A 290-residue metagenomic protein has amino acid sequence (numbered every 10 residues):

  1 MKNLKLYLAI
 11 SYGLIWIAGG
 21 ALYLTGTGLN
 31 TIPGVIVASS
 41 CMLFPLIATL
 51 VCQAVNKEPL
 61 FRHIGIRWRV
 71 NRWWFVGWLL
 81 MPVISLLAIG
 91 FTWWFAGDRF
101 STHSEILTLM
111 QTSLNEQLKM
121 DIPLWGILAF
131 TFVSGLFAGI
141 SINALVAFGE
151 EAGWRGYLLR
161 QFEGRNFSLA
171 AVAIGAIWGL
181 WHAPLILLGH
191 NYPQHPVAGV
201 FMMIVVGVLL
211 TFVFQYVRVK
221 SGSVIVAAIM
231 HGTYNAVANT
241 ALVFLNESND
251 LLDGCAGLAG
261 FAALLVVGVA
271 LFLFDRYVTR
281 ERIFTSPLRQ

Functional and structural regions predicted by a protein language model:
M1-I10: N-terminal membrane topogenic signal
Y12-G20, P82-G90, A176-L185, G232-L242: Aromatic-anchored segments of alpha-helical transmembrane domains
W16-A38, L188-P196, T240-C255: Juxtamembrane/transmembrane-helix boundary motifs at the membrane-water interface
Y23, T31, S40-S85, F91-S113 (+3 more regions): Membrane-helix interface linkers and caps
A54, P196-A198, G222, M230-Q290: C-terminal membrane module of polytopic membrane proteins
E116-N143, L258-G260: Hydrophobic alpha-helical transmembrane segments
A147-I177, V219-S223: Membrane-interface helix/loop boundary segments of multi-pass membrane proteins
G175-G199: Membrane-helix boundary elements
